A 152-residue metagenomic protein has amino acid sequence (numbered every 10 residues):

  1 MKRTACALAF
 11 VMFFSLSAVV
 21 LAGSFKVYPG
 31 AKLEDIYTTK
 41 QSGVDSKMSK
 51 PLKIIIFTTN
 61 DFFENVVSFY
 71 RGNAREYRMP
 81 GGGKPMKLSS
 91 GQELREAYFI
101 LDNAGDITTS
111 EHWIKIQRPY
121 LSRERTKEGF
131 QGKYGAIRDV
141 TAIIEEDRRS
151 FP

Functional and structural regions predicted by a protein language model:
M1-K2, C6: N-terminal secretory signal peptides that target proteins for export/translocation
A7-S17: Bacterial N-terminal signal peptides
V20-P152: An acidic-aromatic pocket/loop used at catalytic or ligand-binding sites
